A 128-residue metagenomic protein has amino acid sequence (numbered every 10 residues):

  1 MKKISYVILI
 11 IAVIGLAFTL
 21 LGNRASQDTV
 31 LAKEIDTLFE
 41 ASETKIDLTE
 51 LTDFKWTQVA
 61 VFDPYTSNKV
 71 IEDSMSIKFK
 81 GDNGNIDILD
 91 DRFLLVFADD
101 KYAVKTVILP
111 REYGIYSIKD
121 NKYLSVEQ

Functional and structural regions predicted by a protein language model:
M1-I4: Positively charged n-region of N-terminal signal peptides that target proteins for export
Y6-I77: N-terminal export/targeting and maturation segments
M75-Q128: Extracytoplasmic electrostatic interaction patches
